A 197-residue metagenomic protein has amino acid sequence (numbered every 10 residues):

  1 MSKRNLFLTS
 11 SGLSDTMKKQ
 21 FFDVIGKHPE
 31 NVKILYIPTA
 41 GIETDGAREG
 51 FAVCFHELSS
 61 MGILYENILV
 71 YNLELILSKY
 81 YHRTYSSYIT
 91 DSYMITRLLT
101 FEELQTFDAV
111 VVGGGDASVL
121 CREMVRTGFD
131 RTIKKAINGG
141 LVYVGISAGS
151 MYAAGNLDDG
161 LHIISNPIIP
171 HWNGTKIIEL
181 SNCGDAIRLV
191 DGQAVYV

Functional and structural regions predicted by a protein language model:
S2-E30, A40-A52, E57, M61 (+1 more regions): C-terminal and late-domain segments of enzyme folds
I25-I37, T106-G115: Long, low-complexity, intrinsically disordered polar/charged segments
N31-G41, N67-E74: A short beta-strand-loop structural module common to alpha/beta enzyme folds
I63-V142: Flexible gly/pro-rich beta->alpha loop and the following alpha-helix that scaffold active-site loops
T106, G113, S118-V144, G149-V197: Active-site-adjacent pocket-lining segments in enzyme domains
